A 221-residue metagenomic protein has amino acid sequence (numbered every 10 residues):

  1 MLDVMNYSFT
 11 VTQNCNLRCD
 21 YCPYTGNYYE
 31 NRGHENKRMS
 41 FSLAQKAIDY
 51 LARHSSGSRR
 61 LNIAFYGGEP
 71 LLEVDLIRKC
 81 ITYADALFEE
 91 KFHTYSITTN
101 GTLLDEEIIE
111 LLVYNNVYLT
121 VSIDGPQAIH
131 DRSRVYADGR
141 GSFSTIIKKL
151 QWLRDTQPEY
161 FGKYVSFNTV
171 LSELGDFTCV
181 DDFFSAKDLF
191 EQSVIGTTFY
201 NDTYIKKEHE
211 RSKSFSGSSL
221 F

Functional and structural regions predicted by a protein language model:
M1-E110, N115: Conserved alpha-helical substructure of the radical SAM core
Y7, I63, Y95-I97, L119-V121 (+2 more regions): Hydrophobic faces of well-ordered beta-strands that scaffold small-molecule active sites in alpha/beta enzyme cores
F9-T10, Y24-Y29, E35, S40 (+7 more regions): A broad "ordered helical/assembly scaffold" signature
Y28-Y29, P70-L72, G101-E106, L119-R140 (+1 more regions): Conserved radical SAM core fold
M39, L43, S122, D138-T145: Short acidic-hydrophobic sequence patches enriched in Asp/Glu that either
Q45-R53, Y118-G125, I129-R132, S212-F215 (+1 more regions): Short N-terminal signal/transit or membrane-insertion segments and the immediately adjacent low-complexity/disordered
V113-L119, L189-E191: Glycine-enriched alpha-helix->loop->beta-strand junction motifs that scaffold or abut catalytic
A128, S133-I147, Q151, D155-F221: Radical SAM enzyme [4Fe-4S]-AdoMet core and its adjacent flexible, acidic and glycine-rich loops/tails across
